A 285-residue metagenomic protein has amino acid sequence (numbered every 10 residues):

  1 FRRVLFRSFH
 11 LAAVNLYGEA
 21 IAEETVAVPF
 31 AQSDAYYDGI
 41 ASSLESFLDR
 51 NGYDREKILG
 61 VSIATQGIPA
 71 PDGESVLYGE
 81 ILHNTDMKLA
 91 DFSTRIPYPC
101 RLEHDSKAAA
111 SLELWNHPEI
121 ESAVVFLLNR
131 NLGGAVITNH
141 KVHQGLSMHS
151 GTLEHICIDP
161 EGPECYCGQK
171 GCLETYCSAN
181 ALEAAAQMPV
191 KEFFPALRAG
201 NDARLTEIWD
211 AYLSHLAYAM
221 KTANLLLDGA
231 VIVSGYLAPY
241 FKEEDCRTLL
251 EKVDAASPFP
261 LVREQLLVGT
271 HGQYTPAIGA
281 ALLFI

Functional and structural regions predicted by a protein language model:
F1-L5: Short, small-residue-biased leader/transition segments that mark boundaries at the very start of proteins
A12-V14, A135: Conserved hydrophobic/aromatic positions in well-ordered beta-strands
A20, S75-V76, V142-H143: Hydrophobic "anchor" residues
E23-T25, Q32-S33, A90, R95-G200: Glycine/GP-enriched mid-protein hinge/lid loop-to-helix segment characteristic of carbohydrate kinases
E24-S122, E243-A255: Glycine-rich phosphate-binding loop and adjoining helix at the ATP-binding site of ATP-dependent phosphoryl-transfer
A35-N51, L173-Y176, A181-E243, V268-G269 (+1 more regions): Adenine-nucleotide phosphate-binding core of ATP-dependent small-molecule kinases
L225-L226, A255-F259: Arginine/glycine-rich "motif VI" loop of SF2 helicases in the C-terminal RecA-like domain
V262-F284: A late-sequence structural motif
